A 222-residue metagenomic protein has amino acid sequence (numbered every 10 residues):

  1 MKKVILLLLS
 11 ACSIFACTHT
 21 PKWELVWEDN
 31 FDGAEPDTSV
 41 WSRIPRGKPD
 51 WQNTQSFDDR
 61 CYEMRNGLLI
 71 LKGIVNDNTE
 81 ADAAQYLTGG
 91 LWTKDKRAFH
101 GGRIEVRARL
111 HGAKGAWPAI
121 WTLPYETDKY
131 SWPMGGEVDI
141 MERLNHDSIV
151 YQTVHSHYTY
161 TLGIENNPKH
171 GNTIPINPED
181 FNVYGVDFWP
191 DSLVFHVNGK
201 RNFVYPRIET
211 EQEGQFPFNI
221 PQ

Functional and structural regions predicted by a protein language model:
M1-P21: Bacterial Sec-dependent N-terminal signal peptides
T18-Q222: GH16 jelly-roll
